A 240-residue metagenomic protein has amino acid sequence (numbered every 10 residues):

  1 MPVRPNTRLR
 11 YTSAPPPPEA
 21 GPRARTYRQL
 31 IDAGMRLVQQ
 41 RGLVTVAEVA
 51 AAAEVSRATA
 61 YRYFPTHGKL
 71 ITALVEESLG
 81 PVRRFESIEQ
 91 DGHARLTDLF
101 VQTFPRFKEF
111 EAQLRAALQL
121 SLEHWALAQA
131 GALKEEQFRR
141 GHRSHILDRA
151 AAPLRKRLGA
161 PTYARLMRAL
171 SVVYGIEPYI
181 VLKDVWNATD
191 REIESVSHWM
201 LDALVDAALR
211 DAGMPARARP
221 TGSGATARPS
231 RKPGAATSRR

Functional and structural regions predicted by a protein language model:
M1-E54, G68-K69: Basic, helix-initiating cap at the start of DNA-binding domains
M1-R25, M214-R240: N-terminal intrinsically disordered/low-complexity leader segments
D32, H93-Q119, R168, S195-H198 (+1 more regions): Amphipathic alpha-helical segments that line or abut small-molecule/effector binding pockets and mediate allosteric
R36-L43, A52, T72-Q102: Amphipathic alpha-helical linker/stalk segments
E54-F64: Short hydrophobic/aromatic patch on the recognition helix
E109, A126-R168, S195-D206: Amphipathic alpha-helical packing segments from all-alpha helical-bundle domains
A160-D184, A188-L204, P220-S223: Hydrophobic alpha-helical segments that form the core of small-molecule binding pockets and/or dimer interfaces
